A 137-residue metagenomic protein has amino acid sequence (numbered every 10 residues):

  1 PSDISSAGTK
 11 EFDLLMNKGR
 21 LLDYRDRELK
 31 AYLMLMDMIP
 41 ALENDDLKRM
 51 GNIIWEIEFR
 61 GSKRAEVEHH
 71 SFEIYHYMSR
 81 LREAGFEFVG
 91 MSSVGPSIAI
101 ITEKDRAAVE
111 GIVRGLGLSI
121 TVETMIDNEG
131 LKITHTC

Functional and structural regions predicted by a protein language model:
P1-H69: Active-site rim beta-loop-alpha module in soluble metabolic enzymes
L42-C137: Glycine-rich, charge-dense phosphate/pyrophosphate-binding loop(s) and the adjacent flexible "lid"/catalytic subdomain
